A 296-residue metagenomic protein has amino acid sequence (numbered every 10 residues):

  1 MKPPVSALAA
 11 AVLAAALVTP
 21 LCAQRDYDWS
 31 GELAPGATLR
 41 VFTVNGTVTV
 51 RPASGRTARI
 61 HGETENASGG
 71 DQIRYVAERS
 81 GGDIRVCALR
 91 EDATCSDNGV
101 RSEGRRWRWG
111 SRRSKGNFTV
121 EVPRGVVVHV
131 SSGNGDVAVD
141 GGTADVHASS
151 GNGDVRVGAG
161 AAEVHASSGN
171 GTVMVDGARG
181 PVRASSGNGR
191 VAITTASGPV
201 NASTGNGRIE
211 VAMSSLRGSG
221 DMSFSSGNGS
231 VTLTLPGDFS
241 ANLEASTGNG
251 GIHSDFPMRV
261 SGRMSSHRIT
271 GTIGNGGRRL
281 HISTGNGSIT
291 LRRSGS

Functional and structural regions predicted by a protein language model:
M1-S296: Intrinsically disordered, low-complexity terminal regions
